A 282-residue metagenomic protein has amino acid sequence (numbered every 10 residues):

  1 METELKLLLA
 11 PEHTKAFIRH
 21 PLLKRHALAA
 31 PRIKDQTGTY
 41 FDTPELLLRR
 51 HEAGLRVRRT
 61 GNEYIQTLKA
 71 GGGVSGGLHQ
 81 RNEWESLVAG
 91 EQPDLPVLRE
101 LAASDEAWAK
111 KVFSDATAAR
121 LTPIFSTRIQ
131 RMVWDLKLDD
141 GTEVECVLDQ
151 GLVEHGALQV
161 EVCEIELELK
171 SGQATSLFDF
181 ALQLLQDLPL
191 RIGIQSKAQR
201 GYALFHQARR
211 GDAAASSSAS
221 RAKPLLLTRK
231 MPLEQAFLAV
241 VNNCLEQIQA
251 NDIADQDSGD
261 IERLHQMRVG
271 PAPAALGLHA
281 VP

Functional and structural regions predicted by a protein language model:
M1-P282: Phosphate-end processing signature that detects enzymes handling 5′-triphosphorylated RNA and polyphosphate
